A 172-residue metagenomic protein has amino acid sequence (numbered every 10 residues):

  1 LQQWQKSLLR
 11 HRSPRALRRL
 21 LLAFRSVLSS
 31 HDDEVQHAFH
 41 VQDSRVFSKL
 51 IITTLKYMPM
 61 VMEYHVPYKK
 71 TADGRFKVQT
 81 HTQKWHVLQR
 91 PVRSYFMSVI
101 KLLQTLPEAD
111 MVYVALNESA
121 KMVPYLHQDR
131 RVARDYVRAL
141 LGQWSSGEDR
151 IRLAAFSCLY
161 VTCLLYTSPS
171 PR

Functional and structural regions predicted by a protein language model:
Q2-V114, A133-S145: Internal amphipathic alpha-helical repeat/solenoid segments
M58-M62, A115-P124, A155-L165: Hydrophobic residues within the alpha-helices of tandem HEAT/HEAT-like
R150-I151: Active-site-proximal segments of catalytic enzyme domains that coordinate small-molecule cofactors or metal ions
Y166-P171: Conserved small/polar residues in nucleotide/adenosyl-binding loops
